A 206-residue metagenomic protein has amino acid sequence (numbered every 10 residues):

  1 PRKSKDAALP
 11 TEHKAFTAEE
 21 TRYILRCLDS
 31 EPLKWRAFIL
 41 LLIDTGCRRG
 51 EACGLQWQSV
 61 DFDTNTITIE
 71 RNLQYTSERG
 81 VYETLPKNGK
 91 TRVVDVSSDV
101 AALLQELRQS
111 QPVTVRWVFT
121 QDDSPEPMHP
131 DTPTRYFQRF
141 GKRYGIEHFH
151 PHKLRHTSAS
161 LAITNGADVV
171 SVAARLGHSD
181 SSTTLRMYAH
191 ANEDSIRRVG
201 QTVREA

Functional and structural regions predicted by a protein language model:
P1-L55, D63, Q74, K90-T91 (+3 more regions): Basic, Lys/Arg- and aromatic-enriched nucleic-acid-binding interface segment
A7, L73, P125, L176-T202: Catalytic-site neighborhood detector that most strongly recognizes the C-terminal catalytic loop/helix of tyrosine
E19-E31, D63-D122: Basic, alpha-helical nucleic-acid-contacting "clamp/cap" segments
Y23-R36, T45, V94, Q109-P127 (+3 more regions): Short, basic (Lys/Arg/His-rich) helix/loop patches that form interaction surfaces in the mid-to-C-terminal regions
I24-C27, E78-T84, N165, R186 (+1 more regions): DNA/chromatin major-groove-contacting recognition/catalytic segments
S59-T66, A167-M187: Short, polar N-cap/turn motifs at the start of nucleic acid-interacting alpha helices
